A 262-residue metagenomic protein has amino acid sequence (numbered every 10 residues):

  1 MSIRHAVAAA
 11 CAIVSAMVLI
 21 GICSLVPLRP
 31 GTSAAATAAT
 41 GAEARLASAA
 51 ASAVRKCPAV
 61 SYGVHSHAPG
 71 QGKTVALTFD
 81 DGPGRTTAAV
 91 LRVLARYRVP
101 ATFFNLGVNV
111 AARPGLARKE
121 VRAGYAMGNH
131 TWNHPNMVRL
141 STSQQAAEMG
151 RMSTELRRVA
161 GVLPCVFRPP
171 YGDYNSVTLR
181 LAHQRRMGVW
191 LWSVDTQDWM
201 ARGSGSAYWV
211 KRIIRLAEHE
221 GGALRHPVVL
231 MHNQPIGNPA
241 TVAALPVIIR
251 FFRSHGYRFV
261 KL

Functional and structural regions predicted by a protein language model:
M1-L77, R92-T102, R225-L262: Terminal accessory/targeting
L46-L140, Q144-R158, V162-P164: Active-site beta->alpha N-cap acidic-glycine motif
D80, L94, F103, M127-H130 (+5 more regions): Divalent metal-coordination and catalytic microenvironments
G82, L106-V108, W132, P170-G172 (+2 more regions): Active-site beta-loop-alpha junctions enriched in small/polar residues
L94, E120, A182-R185, F252: A generic structural signal for well-ordered alpha-helical segments
P100, A126, G188, D195 (+1 more regions): Residue-level detector of anion-binding/catalytic polar loops
P135-V162, D173-R225, A240-A243: Alpha-helical scaffold elements lining the catalytic groove of polysaccharide deacetylases
